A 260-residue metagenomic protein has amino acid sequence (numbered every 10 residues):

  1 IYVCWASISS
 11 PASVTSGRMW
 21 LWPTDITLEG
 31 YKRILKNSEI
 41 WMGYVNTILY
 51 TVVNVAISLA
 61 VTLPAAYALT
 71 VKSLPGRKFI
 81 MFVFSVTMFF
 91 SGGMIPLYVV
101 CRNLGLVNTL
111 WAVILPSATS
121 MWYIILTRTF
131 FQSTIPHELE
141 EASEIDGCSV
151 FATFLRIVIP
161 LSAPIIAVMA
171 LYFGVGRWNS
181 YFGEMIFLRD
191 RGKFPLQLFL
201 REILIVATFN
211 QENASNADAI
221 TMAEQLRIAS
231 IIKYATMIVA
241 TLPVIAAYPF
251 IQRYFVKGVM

Functional and structural regions predicted by a protein language model:
I1-M260: A hydrophobic, multi-pass inner-membrane permease signature
